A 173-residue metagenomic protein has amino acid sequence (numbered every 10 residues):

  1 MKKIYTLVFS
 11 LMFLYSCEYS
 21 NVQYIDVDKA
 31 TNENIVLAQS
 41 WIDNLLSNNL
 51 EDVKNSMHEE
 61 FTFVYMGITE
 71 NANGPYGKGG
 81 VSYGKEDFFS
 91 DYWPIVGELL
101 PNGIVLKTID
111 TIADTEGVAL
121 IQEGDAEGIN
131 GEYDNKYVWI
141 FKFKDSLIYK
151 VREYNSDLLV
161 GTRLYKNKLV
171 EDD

Functional and structural regions predicted by a protein language model:
M1-I25: Bacterial Sec-dependent N-terminal signal peptides
C17-N55, L169-D173: Short, low-complexity N-terminal intrinsically disordered segments enriched in polar/charged residues
A38, V53, F61, F88 (+3 more regions): Hydrophobic pocket/interface hotspot
M57, Y65, Q122-A126, W139 (+1 more regions): Short beta-strand segments enriched in hydrophobic/aromatic residues within well-folded beta-rich domains
E59-D114: A solvent-exposed, acidic/Ser-Thr-rich amphipathic alpha-helical stretch
L106-T111, G124-D125, K136-F141: Hydrophobic/aromatic beta-strand elements that line small-molecule binding cavities or substrate pockets in beta-rich
D114-G124: A short hydrophobic beta-strand element
K150-D173: Low-complexity, intrinsically disordered terminal/linker segments enriched in charged and Gly/Pro repeats
